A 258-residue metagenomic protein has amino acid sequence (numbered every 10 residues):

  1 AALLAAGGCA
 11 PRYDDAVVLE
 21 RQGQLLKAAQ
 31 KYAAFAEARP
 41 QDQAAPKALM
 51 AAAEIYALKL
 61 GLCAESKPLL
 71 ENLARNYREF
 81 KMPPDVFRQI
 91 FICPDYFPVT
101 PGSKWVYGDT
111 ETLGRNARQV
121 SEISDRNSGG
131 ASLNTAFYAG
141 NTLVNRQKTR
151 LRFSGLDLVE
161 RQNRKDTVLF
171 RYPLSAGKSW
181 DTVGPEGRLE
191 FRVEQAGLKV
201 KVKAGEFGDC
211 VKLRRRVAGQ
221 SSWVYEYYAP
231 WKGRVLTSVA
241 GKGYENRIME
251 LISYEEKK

Functional and structural regions predicted by a protein language model:
A2-R12: Bacterial Sec-dependent signal peptides at the C-terminal "C-region" and cleavage site
A10-R39, A57, N76: Alpha-helical segment of the N-proximal tetratricopeptide repeat
D14, A51, R88-Q89: "A position-specific structural signal for the A-helix of alpha-solenoid helical repeats
A28, E65-S66: Single-residue signature of alpha-solenoid repeat helices
F35-A45, L60, E71-F87: Short solvent-exposed coil/turn linkers within tandem alpha-helical repeat scaffolds
L58-E65: Short coil/turn connectors between adjacent alpha-helices in alpha-solenoid helical repeat scaffolds
P83-K258: Conserved functional acidic sites
